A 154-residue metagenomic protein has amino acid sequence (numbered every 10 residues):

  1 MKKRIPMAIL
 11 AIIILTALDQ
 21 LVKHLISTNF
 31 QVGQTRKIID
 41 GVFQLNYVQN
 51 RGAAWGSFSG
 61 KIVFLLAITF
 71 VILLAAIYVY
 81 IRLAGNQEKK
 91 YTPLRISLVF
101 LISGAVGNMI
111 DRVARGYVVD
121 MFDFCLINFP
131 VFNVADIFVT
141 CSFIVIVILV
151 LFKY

Functional and structural regions predicted by a protein language model:
M1-Y154: Alpha-helical transmembrane bundles and membrane-interface segments of multipass inner-membrane proteins
